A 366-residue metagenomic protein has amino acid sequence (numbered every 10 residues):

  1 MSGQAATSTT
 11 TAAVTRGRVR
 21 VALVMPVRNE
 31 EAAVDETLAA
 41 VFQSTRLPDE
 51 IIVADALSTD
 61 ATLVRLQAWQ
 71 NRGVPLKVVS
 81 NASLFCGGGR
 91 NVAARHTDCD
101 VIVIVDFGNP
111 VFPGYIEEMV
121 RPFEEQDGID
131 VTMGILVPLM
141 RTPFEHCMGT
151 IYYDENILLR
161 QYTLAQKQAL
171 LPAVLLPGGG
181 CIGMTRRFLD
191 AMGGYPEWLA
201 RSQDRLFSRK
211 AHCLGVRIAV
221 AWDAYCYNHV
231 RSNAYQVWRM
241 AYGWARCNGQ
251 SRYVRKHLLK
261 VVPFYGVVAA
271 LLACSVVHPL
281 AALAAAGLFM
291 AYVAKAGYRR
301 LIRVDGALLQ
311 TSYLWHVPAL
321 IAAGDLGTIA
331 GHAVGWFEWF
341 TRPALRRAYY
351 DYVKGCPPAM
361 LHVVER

Functional and structural regions predicted by a protein language model:
A39-P48: Short, acidic, metal-binding catalytic loop of nucleotide-sugar glycosyltransferases
L47, D55-V64, S83, N109: A conserved acidic beta->alpha catalytic loop
S80-T97, E118: Glycine-rich, basic loop-to-helix element that forms the pyrophosphate-binding segment of sugar-nucleotide handling
I102: Short aromatic/hydrophobic "clamp" motif used to bind/position activated sugar donors
G114-C147: Conserved donor NDP-sugar-binding/catalytic core segment of glycosyltransferases
G134-M140, I151-V174, G249: Short, flexible, basic/aromatic active-site loop/helix in glycosyltransferases
M140, P196-R255: Catalytic donor/gating beta->alpha subdomain of glycosyltransferases that bind UDP-sugars
T163-M184, A200, C226, G249-L259: A recurrent flexible, glycine/aromatic-enriched loop bordering the glycosyltransferase active site that acts as
